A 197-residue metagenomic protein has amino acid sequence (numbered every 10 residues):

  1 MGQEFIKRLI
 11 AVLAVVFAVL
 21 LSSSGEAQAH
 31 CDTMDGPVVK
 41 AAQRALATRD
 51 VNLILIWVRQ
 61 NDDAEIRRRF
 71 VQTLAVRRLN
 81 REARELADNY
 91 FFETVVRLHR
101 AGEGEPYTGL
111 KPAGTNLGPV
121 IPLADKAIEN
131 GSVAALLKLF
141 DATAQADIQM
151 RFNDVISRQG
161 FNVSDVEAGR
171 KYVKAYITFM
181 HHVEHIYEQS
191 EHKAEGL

Functional and structural regions predicted by a protein language model:
G2-L13: Bacterial N-terminal signal peptides that target proteins for export
F17-E26: C-terminal segment of classical bacterial N-terminal signal peptides
A27-E93, R97: N-terminal Sec/ER secretory leader and immediately downstream segment of secreted/extracellular precursors
F92-D165, G169, V173-L197: Extended amphipathic alpha-helical interaction segments
